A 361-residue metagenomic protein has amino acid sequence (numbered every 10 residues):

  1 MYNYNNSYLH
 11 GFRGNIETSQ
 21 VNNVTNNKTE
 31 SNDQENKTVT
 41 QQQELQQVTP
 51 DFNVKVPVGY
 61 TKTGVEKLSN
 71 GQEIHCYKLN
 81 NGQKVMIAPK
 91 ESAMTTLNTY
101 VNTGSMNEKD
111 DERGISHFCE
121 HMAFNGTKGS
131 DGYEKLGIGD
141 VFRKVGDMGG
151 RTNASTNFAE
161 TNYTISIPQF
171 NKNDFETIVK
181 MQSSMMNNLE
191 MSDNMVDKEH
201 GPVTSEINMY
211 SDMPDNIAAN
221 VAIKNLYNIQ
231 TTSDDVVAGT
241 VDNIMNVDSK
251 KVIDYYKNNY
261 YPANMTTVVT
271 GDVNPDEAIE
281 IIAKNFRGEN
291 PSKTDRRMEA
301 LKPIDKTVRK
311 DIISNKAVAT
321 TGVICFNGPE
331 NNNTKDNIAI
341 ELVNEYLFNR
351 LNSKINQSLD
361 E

Functional and structural regions predicted by a protein language model:
M1-T29, D33-E44: Short, compositionally biased, intrinsically disordered N-terminal export/targeting signals, typified by the non-Sec
Q42-I87, N274-I313: Proteolytic maturation boundary segments
L45-V56, K78, E134-T294, T320-G322 (+3 more regions): Charge-rich, well-structured scaffold segments of protease-associated domains
H75, Q83, T95-L97, G114 (+7 more regions): Structural beta-strand/beta-sheet cores of well-ordered domains, especially the beta-sheet scaffolds that support
K78-N81, I87-P89, V101, A154-T156 (+3 more regions): Pocket-edge structural micro-motifs
E91, T96-P168, D234-V236, Y346-E361: M16/MPP (pitrilysin/insulinase) zinc-metallopeptidase core fold and M16-derived inactive scaffolds
N98-Y100, T294-N356: His/Glu-based metal-binding/catalytic segments typifying zinc-dependent metallopeptidases
